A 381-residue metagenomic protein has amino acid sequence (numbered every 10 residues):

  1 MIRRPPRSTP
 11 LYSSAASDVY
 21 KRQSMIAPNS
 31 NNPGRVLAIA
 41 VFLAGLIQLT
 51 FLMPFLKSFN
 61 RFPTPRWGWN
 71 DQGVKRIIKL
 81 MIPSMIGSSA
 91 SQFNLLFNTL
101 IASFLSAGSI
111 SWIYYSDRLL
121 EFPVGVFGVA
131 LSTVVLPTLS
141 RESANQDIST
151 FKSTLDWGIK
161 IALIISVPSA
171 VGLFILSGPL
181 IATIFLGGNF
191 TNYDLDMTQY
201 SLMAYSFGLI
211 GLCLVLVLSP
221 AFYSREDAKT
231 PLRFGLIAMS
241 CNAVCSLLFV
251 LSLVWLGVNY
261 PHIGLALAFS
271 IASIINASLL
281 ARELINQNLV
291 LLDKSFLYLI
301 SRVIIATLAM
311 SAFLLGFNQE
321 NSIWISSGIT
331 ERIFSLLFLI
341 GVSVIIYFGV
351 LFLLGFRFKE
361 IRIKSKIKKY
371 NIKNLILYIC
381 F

Functional and structural regions predicted by a protein language model:
M1-Q23: Single conserved hydrophobic/aromatic residue that forms the stacking wall/gate of nucleotide- or nucleobase-binding
R4, S17, F207-I237, L247-L248: Membrane-interface junctions at transmembrane-helix termini in multi-pass inner-membrane proteins
G34, L80, A102-F122, T191-Q199 (+1 more regions): Interfacial/gating helices of multi-pass transporter permease domains
G34-A38, M53-S91, I285-V303, I361-I363: Interhelical loop/hinge segments that connect adjacent transmembrane helices in multipass membrane
I78, Y114, V135, S143 (+4 more regions): Interfacial transmembrane-helix starts/ends
V129-D147, L218-S219: Helix-loop junctions and terminal segments of transmembrane helices in multi-pass membrane transport/translocation
F174-G208, N259, I325-T330: Interfacial segments at transmembrane-helix termini and the short loops linking adjacent helices
L291-L292, G316-F381: Membrane-proximal transmembrane or re-entrant/amphipathic helices at the cytosolic face
